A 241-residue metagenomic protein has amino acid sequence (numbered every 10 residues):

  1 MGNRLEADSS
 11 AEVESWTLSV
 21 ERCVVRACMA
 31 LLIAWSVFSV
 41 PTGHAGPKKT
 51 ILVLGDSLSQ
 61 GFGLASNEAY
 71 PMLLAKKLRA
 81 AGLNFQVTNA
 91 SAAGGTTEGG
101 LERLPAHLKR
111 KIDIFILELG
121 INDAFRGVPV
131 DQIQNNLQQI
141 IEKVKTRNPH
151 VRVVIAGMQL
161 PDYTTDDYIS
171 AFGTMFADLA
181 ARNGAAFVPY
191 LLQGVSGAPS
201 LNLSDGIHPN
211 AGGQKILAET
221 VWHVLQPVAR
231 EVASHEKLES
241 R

Functional and structural regions predicted by a protein language model:
N3-C28: Bacterial N-terminal signal peptides that target proteins for export
A27-S39: Bacterial N-terminal signal peptides
H44-A93, L101-K111: Serine-esterase "nucleophile elbow" of acetyl-processing enzymes
G46, L83, L101-R241: Alpha-helical cap/lid subdomain in secreted, periplasmic, or secretory-pathway luminal O-acyl-processing enzymes
L58-G61, A65, S91-G95, N122-A124 (+1 more regions): Short histidine/acidic/glycine/proline-rich micro-motifs that form metal- and phosphate-coordinating active-site loops
A69, T96, N210: Residue-level signal for threonine
